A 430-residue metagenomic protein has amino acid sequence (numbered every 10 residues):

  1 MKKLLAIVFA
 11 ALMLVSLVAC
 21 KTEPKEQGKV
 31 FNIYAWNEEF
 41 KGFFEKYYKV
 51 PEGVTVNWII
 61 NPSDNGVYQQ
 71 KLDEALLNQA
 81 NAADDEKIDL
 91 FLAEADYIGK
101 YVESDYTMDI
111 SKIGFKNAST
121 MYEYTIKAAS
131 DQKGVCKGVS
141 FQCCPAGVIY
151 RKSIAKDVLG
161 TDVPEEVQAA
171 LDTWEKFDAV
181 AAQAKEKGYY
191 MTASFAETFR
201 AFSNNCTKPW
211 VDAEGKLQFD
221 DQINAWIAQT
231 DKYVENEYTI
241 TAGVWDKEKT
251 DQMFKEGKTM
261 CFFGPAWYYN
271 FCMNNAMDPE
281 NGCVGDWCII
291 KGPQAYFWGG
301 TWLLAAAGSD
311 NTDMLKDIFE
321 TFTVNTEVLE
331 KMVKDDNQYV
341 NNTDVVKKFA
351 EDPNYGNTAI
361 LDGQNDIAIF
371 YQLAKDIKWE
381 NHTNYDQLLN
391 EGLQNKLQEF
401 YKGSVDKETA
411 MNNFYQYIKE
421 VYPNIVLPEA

Functional and structural regions predicted by a protein language model:
M1-L4: Positively charged n-region of N-terminal signal peptides that target proteins for export
A6, L17-G99, F115, M314 (+3 more regions): Conserved N-terminal structural module of periplasmic/extracytoplasmic solute-binding proteins
N57, L77-N78, G134, N236 (+2 more regions): Extracytoplasmic/periplasmic substrate-recognition and gating elements
G66-K71, A75-L77, K208-D286, I290-G292 (+2 more regions): Extracytoplasmic ligand-binding clamshell segments of periplasmic binding protein
Q69-K87, F91, E103-S104, A155 (+5 more regions): Short helices/loops that flank or line small-molecule/ion binding pockets
D89-G147, E175-D178, S203-C206, V284-K291 (+1 more regions): Hinge/lid segment of periplasmic solute-binding proteins
S111, F115-S119, K127-T198, V211-V244 (+2 more regions): Helix-loop-helix "hinge/cap" segment bordering the ligand-binding cleft or interdomain interface
F297, T358-P423, P428: C-terminal capping/gating helix-and-loop segments adjacent to ligand/active sites or protein-protein/ligand interfaces
